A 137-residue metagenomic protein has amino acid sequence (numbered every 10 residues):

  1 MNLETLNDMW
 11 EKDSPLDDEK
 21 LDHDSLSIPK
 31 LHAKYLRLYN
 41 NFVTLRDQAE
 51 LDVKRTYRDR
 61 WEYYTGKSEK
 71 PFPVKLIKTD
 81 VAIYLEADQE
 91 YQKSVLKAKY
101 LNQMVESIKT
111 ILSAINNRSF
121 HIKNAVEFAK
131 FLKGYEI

Functional and structural regions predicted by a protein language model:
M1, F131-I137: Short acidic DE-rich linear segments
M1-D13, D17, R58-E69: Phosphate-binding glycine-rich loops and adjacent basic patches that engage nucleotide phosphates, nucleic-acid
N7-Y39: Short, charge-rich amphipathic alpha-helices with coiled-coil/heptad character
P29, V126-L132: Short A/G/S/P-biased low-complexity tracts
P29-E62: Short, well-structured hydrophobic secondary-structure segments
V43, E50, K54-R55, Q89-F128: Long amphipathic alpha-helical coiled-coil segments
K54-V95: Extended, amphipathic alpha-helical coiled-coil scaffold segments used for oligomerization/tethering in eukaryotic
